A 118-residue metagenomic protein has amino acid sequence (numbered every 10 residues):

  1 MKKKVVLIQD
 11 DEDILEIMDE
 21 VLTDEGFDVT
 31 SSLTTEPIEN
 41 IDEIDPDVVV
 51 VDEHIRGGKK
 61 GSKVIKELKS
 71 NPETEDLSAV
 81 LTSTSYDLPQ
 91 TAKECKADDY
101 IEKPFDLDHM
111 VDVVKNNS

Functional and structural regions predicted by a protein language model:
Q9, S83: Conserved acidic carboxylate
D11-T30, E36: Two-component/phosphorelay signaling modules centered on CheY-like receiver
S31-V48, R56: Acidic, metal-coordinating helix/loop segments flanking the phosphotransfer/catalytic sites of two-component signaling
I41, V50, V64-I65, T74: Hydrophobic alpha-helical motif in two-component signaling modules
V51-L68: Conserved phosphotransfer microenvironments
K59, K63, S85-E102: Alpha4 helix (beta4-alpha4-beta5 surface) of REC/receiver domains from two-component response regulators
P72-S78: His-Asp phosphorelay/catalytic-motif detector in bacterial-type signaling
F105-V114: C-terminal output helix
